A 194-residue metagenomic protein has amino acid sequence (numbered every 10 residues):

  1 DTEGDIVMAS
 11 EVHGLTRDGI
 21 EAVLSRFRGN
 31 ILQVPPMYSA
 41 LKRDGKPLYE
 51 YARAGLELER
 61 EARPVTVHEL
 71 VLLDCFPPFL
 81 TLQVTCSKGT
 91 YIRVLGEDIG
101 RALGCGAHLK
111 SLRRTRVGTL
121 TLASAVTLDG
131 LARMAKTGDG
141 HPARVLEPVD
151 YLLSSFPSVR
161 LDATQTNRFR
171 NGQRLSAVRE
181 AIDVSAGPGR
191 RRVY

Functional and structural regions predicted by a protein language model:
D1-A125, G130: RNA pseudouridine synthases
D18-L24, F79, A102-Y194: Accessory RNA 3′-end/elbow-binding domains used by RNA modification enzymes
